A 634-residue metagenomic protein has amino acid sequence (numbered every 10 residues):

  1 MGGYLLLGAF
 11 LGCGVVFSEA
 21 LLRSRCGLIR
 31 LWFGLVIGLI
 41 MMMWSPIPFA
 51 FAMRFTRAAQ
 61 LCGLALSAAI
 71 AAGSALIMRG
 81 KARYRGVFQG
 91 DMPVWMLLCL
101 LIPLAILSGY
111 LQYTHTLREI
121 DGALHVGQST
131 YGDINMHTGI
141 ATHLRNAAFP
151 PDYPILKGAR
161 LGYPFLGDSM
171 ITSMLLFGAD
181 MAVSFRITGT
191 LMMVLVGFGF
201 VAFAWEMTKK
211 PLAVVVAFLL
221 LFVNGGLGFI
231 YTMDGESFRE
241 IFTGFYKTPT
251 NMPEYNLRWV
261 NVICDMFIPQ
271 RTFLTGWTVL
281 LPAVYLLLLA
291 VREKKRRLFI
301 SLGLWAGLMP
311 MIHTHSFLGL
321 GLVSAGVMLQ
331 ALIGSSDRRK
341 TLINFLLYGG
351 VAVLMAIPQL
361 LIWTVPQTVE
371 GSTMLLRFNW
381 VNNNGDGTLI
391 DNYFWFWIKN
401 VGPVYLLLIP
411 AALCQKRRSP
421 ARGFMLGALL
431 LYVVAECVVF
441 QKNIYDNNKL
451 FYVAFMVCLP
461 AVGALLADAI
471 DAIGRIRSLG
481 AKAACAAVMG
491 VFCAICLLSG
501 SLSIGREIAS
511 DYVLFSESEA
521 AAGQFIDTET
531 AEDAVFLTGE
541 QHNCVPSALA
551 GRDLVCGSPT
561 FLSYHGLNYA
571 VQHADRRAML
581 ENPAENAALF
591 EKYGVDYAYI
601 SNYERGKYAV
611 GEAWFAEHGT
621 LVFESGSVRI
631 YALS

Functional and structural regions predicted by a protein language model:
M1-M92: Membrane-embedded, hydrophobic transmembrane alpha-helices
A58-I120, P211-V215, S634: Start-transfer (signal-anchor) and selected internal transmembrane alpha helices of multi-pass inner/ER membrane
R83, V87-P93, A290-L298, G334-L347 (+2 more regions): Membrane-interface helix-loop-helix junctions at transmembrane boundaries of multi-pass membrane enzymes, predominantly
L104-V279, T314-L318, Y512-V513, E540: Active-site lumenal/periplasmic loops and adjacent helix-entry segments of GT-C-fold, multi-pass membrane
T190-M193, F273, L318-G321, N443-D471: Hydrophobic/aromatic-rich transmembrane helices and adjacent perimembrane loops
C264-D265, L298-T314: Membrane-interface alpha helices of multi-pass inner-membrane proteins
L281-A290, V323-G334, N400-R422, D468: Hydrophobic, aromatic-rich transmembrane alpha-helices and their immediate juxtamembrane boundary segments
G474-S634: Extracytoplasmic
